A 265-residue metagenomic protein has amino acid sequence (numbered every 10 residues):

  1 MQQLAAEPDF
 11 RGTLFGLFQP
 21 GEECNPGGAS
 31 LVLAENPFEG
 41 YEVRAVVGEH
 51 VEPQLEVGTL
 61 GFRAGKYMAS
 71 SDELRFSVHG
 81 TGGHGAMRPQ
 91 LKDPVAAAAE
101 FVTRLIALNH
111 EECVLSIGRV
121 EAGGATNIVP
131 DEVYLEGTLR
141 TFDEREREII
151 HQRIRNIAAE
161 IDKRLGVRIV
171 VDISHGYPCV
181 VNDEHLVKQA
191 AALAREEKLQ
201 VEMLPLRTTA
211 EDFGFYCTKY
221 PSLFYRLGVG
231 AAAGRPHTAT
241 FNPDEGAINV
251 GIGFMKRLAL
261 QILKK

Functional and structural regions predicted by a protein language model:
M1: DPxDG-like acidic metal-binding loop motif
L4-R119, G123-I128, A210-E211: Histidine/acidic-residue-rich, glycine-tolerant segments that coordinate divalent metal ions
V95-K265: Metal-dependent amide/peptide-bond hydrolase catalytic core, centered on the "pita-bread" metallohydrolase fold
